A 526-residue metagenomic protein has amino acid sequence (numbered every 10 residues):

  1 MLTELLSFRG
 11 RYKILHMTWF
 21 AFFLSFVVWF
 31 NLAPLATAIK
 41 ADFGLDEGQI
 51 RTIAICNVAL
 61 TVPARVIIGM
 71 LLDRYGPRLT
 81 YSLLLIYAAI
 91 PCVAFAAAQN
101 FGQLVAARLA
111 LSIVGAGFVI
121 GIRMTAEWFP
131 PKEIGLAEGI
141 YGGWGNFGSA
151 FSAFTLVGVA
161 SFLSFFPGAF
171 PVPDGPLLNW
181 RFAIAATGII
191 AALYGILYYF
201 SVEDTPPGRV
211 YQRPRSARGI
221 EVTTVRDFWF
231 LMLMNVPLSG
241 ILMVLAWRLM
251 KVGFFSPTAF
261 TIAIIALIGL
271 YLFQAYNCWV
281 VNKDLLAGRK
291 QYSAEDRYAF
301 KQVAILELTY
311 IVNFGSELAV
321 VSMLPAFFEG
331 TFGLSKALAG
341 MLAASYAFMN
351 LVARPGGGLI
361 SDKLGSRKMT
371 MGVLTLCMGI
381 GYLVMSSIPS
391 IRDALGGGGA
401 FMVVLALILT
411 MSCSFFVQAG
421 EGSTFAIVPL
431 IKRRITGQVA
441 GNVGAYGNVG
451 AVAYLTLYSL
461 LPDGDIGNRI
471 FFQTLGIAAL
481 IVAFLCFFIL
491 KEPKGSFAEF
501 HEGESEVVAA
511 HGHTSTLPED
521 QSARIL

Functional and structural regions predicted by a protein language model:
L32-A36, L231-A266, A299-A344: Extracytoplasmic gate region of multi-pass secondary transporters
G44, G76, A97-G102, V114 (+4 more regions): Helix-breaking motifs and short loop linkers at transmembrane-helix boundaries and internal kinks in secondary membrane
T52-M70, A344-G357: Central cavity-lining transmembrane alpha-helices of secondary-active solute carriers, predominantly the Major
P63-G102, K368: Conserved MFS/SLC helix-loop-helix module at the cytosolic interface between two early adjacent transmembrane helices
A107-W144: Cytoplasmic helix-loop-helix junction between adjacent transmembrane helices in 12-TM secondary transporters
G135-S164, G441-L455: Glycine-rich segments within core transmembrane alpha-helices of 12-TM secondary carriers
G188-Y211, N235-V252, I265-L285, V482-K491: C-terminal membrane-cytosol helix-exit motif in multi-pass small-molecule transporters
L338, R367-S423: C-terminal transmembrane helical hairpin of 12-TM major facilitator-type secondary transporters
